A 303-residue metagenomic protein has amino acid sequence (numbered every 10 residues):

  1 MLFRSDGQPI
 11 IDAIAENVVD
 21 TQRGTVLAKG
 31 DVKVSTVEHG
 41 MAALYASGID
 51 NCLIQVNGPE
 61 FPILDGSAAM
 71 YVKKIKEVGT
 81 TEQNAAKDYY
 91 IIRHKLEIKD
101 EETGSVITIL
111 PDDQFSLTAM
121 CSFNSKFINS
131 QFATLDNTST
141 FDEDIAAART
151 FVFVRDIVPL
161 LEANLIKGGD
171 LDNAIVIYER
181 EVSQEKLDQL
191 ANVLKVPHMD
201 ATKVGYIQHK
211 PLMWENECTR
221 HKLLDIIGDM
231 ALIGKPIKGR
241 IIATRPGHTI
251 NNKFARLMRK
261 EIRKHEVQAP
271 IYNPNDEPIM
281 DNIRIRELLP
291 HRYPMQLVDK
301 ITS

Functional and structural regions predicted by a protein language model:
M1-D50, Q55-Y272: C-terminal regulatory domains involved in ligand/effector binding and gene-expression control
V267-S303: Non-catalytic linker/capping segments at the edges of enzyme domains
